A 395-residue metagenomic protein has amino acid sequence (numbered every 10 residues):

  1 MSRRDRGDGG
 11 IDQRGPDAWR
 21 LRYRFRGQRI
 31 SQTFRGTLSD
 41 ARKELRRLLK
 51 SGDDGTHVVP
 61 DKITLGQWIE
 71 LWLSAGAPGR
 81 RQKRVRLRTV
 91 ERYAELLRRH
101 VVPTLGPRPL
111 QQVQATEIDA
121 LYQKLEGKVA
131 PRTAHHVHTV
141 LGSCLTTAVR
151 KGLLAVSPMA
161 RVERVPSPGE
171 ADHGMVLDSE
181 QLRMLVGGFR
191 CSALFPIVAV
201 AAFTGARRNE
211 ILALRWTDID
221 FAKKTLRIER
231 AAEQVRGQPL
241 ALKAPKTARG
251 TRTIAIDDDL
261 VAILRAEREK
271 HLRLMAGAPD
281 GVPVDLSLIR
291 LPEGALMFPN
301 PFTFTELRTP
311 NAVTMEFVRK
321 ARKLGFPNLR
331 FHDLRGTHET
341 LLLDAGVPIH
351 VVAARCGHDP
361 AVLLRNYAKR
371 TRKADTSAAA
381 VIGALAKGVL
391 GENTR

Functional and structural regions predicted by a protein language model:
M1-R3, V58, K223, A232-A262 (+8 more regions): C-terminal secondary-structure termini that scaffold catalytic or DNA-interacting sites
M1-R80, E91-E95, R99, A120 (+8 more regions): Basic/aromatic DNA-contact patch characteristic of tyrosine site-specific recombinases
R4, M184-F195, T204, I254 (+3 more regions): Short, basic (Lys/Arg/His-rich) helix/loop patches that form interaction surfaces in the mid-to-C-terminal regions
D17, P131-V140, R150-L214, A222 (+9 more regions): Basic, Lys/Arg- and aromatic-enriched nucleic-acid-binding interface segment
I30-T37, D61, L73-L153, P158 (+3 more regions): N-terminal core-binding DNA-recognition domain of tyrosine site-specific recombinases/integrases
T64-W68, P109, R215: Short, structural beta-strand-to-alpha-helix junction motif
A160-R161, K223-I228, R330, L341 (+2 more regions): Short functional hotspots where side chains directly engage DNA or cofactors
